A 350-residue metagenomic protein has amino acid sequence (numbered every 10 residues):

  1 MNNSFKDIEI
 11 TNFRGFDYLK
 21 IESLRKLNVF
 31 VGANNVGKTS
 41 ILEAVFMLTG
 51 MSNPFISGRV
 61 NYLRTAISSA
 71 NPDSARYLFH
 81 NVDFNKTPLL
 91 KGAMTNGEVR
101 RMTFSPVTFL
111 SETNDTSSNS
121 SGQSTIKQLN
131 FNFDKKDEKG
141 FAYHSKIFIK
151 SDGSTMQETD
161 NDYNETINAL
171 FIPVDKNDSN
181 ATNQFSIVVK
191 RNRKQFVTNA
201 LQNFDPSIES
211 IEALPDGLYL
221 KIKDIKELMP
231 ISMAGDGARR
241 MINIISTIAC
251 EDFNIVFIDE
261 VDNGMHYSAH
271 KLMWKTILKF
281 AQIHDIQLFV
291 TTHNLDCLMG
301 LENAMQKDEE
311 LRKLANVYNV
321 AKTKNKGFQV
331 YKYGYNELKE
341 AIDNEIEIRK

Functional and structural regions predicted by a protein language model:
M1-G50, Y62, A66: Pre-Walker A-like glycine/lysine-rich segment at the N-terminus of P-loop NTPase domains
E9, M51-E251, I255, N316 (+1 more regions): Phosphate-coordinating catalytic segments in nucleotide- and nucleic-acid-processing enzymes
D252-N254, D285-F289: Loop/turn-to-beta-strand initiation segments
D259-V261: Walker B catalytic acidic pair
L272-I277: Conserved hydrophobic alpha-helix in the ABC-type ATPase nucleotide-binding domain
T291-H293: H-loop/switch region of ABC-family ATPase nucleotide-binding domains
